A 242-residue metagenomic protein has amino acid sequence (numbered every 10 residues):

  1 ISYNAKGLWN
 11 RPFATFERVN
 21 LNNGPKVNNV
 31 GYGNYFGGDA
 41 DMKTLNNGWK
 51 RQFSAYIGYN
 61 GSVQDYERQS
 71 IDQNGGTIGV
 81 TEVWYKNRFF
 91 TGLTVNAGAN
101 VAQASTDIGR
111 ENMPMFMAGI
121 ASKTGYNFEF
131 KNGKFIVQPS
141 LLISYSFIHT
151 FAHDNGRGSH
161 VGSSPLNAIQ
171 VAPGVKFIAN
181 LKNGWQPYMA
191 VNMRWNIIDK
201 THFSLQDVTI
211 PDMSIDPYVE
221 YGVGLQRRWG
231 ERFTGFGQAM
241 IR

Functional and structural regions predicted by a protein language model:
Y3-R242: Membrane translocator/pore-forming domains, dominated by Gram-negative outer-membrane beta-barrels
